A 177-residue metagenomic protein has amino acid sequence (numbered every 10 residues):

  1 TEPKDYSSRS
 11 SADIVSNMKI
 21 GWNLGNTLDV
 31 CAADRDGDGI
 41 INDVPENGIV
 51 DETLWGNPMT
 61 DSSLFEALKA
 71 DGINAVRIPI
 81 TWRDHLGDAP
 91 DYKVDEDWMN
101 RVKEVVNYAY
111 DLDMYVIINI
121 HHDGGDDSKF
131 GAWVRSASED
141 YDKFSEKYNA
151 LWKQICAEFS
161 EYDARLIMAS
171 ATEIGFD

Functional and structural regions predicted by a protein language model:
T1-D5: Mature N-terminal, pre-catalytic/accessory segment of carbohydrate-active enzymes
R9, V15-D177: Active-site mouth of glycoside hydrolases
